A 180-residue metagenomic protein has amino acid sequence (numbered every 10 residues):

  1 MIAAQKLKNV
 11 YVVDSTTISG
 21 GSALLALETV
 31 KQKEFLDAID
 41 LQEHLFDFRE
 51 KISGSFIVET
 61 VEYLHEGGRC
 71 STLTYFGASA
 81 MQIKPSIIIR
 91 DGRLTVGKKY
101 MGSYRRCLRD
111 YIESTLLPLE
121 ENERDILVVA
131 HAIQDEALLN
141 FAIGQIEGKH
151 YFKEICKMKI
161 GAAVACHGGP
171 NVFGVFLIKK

Functional and structural regions predicted by a protein language model:
M1-Y11, T17-K180: Mixed-charge interfacial surface used for oligomerization/domain docking and macromolecular partner engagement
